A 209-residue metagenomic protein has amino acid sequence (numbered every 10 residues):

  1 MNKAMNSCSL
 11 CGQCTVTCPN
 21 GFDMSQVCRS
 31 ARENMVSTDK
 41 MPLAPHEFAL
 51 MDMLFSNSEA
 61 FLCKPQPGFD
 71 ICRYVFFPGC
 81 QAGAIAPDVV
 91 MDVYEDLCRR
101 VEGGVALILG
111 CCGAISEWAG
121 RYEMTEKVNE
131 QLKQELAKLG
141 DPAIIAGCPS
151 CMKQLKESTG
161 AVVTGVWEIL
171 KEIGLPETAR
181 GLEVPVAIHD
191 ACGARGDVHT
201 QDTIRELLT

Functional and structural regions predicted by a protein language model:
M1, G140, I145, G181 (+3 more regions): Intrinsic structural disorder
M1-G147, M152-A161: Iron-sulfur-cluster electron-transfer modules
M41, K64-Q66, D141, I173-T178 (+2 more regions): Intrinsic-disorder/low-complexity coil detector
R73-G79, V184-C192: Short hydrophobic beta-strand segments
A106, L175-P176, V186-T209: Redox- and metal-dependent alpha/beta enzyme cores, enriched for Fe-S-associated oxidoreductases and cofactor-handling
C151-K153, I169-E172, G193-G196: Short, catalytically relevant binding-site loops at active-site mouths
G160-V186: Short, flexible loop segments at boundaries between secondary-structure elements
